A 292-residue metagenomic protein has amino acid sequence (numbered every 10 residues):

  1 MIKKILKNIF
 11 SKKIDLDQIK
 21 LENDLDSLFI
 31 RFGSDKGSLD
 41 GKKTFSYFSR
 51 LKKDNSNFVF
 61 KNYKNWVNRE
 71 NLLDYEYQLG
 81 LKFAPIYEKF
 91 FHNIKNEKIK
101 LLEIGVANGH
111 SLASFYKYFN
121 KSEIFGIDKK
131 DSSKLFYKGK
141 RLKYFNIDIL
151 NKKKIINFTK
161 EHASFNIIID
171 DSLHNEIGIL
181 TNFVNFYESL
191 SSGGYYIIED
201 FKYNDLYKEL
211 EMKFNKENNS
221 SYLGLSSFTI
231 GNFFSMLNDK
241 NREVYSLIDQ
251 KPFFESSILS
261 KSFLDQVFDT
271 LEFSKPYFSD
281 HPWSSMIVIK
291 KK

Functional and structural regions predicted by a protein language model:
M1-I169, L173-I198, K202-K292: A short alpha-helical cap/connector motif
